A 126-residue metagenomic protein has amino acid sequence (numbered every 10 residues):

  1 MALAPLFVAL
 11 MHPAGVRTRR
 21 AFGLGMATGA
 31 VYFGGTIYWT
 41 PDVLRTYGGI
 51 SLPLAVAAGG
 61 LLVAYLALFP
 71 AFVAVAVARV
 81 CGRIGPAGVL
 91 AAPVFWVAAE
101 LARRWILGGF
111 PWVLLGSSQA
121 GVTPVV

Functional and structural regions predicted by a protein language model:
M1-V126: Membrane-embedded alpha-helical bundles of multi-pass enzymes that act on lipidic or dolichyl-linked glycan substrates
